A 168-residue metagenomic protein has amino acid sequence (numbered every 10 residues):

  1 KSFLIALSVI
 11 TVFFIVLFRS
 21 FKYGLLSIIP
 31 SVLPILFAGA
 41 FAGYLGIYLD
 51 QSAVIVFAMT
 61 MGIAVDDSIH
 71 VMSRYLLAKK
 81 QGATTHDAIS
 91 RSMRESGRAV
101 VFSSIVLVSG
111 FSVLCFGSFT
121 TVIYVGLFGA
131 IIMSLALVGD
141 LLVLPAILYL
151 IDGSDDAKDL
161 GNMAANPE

Functional and structural regions predicted by a protein language model:
K1-E168: Membrane-embedded transmembrane helical bundles of large multi-pass transporters/channels
